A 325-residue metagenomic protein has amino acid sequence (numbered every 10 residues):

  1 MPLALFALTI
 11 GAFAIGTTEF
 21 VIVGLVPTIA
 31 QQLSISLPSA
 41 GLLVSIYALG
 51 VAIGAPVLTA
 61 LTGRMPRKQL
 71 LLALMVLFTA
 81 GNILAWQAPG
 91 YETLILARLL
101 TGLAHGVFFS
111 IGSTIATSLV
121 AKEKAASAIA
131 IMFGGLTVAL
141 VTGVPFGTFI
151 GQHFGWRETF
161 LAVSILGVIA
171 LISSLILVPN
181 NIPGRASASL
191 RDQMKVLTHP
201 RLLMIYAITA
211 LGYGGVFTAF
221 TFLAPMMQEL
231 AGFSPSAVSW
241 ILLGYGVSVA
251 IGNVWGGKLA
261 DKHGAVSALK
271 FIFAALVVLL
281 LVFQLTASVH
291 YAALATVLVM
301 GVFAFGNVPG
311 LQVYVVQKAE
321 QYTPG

Functional and structural regions predicted by a protein language model:
F6, G81-L84, E92-T101, Y291-V299: Paired small-residue
S34, P66, Q87-T93, G232 (+2 more regions): Helix-breaking motifs and short loop linkers at transmembrane-helix boundaries and internal kinks in secondary membrane
I53-E92: Conserved MFS/SLC helix-loop-helix module at the cytosolic interface between two early adjacent transmembrane helices
A55-P66, G252-G264: Helix-to-loop junctions at the C-terminal end of transmembrane segments in multipass secondary transporters
P89-T93, K122-I176, F222, M226: Helix-loop-helix hairpin linking two adjacent transmembrane segments in secondary transporters
A97-G135: Cytoplasmic helix-loop-helix junction between adjacent transmembrane helices in 12-TM secondary transporters
F108-V120, G306-A319: Intracellular juxtamembrane helix-capping segments at the cytosolic ends of symmetry-related transmembrane helices
V266-L311: C-terminal transmembrane helical hairpin of 12-TM major facilitator-type secondary transporters
